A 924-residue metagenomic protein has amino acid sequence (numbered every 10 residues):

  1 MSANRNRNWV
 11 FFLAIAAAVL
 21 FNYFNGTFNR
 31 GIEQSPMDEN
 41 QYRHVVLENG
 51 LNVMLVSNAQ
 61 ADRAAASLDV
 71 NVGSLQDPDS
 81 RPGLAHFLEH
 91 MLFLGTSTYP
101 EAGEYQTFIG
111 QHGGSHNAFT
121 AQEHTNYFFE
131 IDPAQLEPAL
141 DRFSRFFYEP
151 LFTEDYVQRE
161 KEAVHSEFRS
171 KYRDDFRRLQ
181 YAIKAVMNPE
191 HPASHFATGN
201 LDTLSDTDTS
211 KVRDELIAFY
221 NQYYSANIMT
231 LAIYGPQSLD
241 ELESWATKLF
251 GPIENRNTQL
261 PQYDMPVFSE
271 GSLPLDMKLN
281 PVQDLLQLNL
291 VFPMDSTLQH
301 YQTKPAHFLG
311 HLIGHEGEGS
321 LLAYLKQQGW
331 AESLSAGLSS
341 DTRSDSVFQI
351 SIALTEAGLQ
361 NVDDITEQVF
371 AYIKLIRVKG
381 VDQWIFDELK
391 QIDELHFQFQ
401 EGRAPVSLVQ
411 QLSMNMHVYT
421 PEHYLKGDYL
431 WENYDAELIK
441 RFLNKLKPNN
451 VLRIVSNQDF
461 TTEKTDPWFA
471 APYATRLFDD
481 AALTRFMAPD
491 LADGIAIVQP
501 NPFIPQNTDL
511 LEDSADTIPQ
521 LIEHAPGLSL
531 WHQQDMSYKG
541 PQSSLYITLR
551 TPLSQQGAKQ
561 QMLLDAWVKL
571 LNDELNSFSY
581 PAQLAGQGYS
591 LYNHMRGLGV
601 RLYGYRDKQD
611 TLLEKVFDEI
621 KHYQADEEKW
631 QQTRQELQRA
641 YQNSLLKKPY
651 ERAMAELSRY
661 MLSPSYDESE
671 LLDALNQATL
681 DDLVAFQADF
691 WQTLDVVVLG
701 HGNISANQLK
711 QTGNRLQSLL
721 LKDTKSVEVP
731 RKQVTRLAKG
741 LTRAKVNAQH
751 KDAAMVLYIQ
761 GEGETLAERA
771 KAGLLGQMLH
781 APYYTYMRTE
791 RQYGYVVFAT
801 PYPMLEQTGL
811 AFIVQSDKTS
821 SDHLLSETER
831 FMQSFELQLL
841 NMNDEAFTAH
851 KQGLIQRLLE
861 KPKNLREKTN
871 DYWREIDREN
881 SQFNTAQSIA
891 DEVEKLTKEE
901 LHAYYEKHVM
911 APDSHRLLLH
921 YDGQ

Functional and structural regions predicted by a protein language model:
S2-L13: N-terminal Sec-pathway targeting helices
F11-N22: Hydrophobic membrane-insertion alpha-helices, especially the h-region of bacterial N-terminal signal peptides
L20-R30: Membrane-interface motif at the C-terminal end of an N-terminal transmembrane signal
M54-V56, A61-S74, G83-A85, E101-F146 (+11 more regions): M16 family metallopeptidases and their MPP-like homologs
K161, E215-K248, L680-L716: Non-catalytic, conformational "gating/processing" segments within enzyme and secreted inhibitor domains
K161-E167, D174-A226, Y234-T247, E254-D264 (+3 more regions): Hydrophobic, small-residue-rich alpha-helical packing segments that form membrane-like cores
R169, T258-E318, V406-Y429, N457 (+2 more regions): His/Glu-based metal-binding/catalytic segments typifying zinc-dependent metallopeptidases
E243-Q259, T712-V727: Glycine-centered hinge/linker elements that transmit conformational signals in sensory and ligand-binding systems
